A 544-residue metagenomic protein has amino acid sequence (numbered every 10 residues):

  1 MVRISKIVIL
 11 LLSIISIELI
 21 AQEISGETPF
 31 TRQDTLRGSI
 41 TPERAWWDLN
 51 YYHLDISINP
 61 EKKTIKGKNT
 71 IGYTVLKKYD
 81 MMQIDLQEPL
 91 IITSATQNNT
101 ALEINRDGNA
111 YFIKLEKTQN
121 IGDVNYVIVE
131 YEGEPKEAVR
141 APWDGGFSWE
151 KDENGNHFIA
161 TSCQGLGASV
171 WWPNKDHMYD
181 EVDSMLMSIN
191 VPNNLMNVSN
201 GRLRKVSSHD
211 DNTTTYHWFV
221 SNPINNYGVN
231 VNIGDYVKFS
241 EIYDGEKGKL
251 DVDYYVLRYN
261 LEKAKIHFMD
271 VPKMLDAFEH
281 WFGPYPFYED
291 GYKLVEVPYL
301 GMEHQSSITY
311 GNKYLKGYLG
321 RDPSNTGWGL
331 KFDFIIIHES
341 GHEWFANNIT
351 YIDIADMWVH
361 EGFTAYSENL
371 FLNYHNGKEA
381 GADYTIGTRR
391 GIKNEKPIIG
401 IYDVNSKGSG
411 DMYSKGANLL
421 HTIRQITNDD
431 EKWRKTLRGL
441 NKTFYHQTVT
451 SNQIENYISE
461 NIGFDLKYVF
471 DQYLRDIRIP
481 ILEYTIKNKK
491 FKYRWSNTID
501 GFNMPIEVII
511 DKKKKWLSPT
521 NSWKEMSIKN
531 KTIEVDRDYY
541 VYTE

Functional and structural regions predicted by a protein language model:
A21-K66, T93, E150-F158, H177 (+1 more regions): N-terminal, polar/Ser/Thr-rich
E23, Q87-E150, D211-N212, K524-K529: A surface-exposed beta-strand-loop module
E27, T31-Q33, E43, E130-S240 (+1 more regions): Extended, low-hydrophobicity, Ser/Thr/Pro/Gly-biased non-transmembrane segments
G67, D176-I337: Hydrophobic helix-coil surface modules that form long, contiguous segments used for peptide/substrate interaction
I91-Q97, V198, L466-K467, L482 (+1 more regions): Beta-strand-rich binding/interaction modules
C163, P272, A277, Y288 (+4 more regions): Zinc-dependent metallopeptidase catalytic helix centered on the HExxH motif and its immediate flanking segment
S221, M357, E361-T422, F444: Acidic/His/Gly-enriched intrinsically disordered linker/tail segments that often contain short helix/coil "MoRF-like"
P286, S409-F491: Amphipathic alpha-helical substructures
